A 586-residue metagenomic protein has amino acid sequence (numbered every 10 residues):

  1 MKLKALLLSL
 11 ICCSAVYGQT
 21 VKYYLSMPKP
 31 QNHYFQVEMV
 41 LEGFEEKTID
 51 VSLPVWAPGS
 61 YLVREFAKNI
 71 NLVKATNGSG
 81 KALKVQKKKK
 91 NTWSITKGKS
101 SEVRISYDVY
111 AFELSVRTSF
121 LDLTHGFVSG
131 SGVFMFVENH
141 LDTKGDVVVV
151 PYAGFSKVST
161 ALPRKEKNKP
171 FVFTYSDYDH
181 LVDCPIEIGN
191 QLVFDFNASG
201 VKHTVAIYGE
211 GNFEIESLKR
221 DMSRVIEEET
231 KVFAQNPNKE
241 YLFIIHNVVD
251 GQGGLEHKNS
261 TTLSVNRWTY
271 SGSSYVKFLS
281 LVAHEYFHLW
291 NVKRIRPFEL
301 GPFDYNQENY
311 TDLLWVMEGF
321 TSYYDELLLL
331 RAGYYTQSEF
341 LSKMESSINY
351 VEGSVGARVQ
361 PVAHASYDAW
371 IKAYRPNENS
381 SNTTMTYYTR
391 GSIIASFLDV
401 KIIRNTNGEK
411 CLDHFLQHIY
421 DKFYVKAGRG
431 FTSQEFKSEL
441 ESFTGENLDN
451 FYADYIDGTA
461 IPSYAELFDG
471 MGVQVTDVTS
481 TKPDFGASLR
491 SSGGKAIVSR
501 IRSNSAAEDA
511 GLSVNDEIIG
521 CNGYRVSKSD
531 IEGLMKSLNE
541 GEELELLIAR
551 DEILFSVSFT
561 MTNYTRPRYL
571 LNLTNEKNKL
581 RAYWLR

Functional and structural regions predicted by a protein language model:
M1-K22: Bacterial Sec-dependent N-terminal signal peptides
Q19-W56: Early extracytoplasmic/domain-onset interaction patches
V21-Y23, F35-M39, V103-I105, G145-V147 (+3 more regions): Hydrophobic residues positioned within well-ordered beta-strands of beta-sheet architectures
V63-L72, T76, G80-N238, D250-G251: Non-catalytic architectural context of zinc metalloproteases
K157-S159, N238-E240, F298, L330-S342 (+1 more regions): Acidic/polar loop patches that form or flank catalytic/metal-binding clefts of enzymes that bind anionic ligands
L192-L314, F320, Y324: Juxtacatalytic substrate-recognition/specificity segment
V316-A332, T336-Q337: Extended catalytic-interface subdomain
D325, Y335-R586: C-terminal recognition in membrane/secretory proteostasis and scaffolding
